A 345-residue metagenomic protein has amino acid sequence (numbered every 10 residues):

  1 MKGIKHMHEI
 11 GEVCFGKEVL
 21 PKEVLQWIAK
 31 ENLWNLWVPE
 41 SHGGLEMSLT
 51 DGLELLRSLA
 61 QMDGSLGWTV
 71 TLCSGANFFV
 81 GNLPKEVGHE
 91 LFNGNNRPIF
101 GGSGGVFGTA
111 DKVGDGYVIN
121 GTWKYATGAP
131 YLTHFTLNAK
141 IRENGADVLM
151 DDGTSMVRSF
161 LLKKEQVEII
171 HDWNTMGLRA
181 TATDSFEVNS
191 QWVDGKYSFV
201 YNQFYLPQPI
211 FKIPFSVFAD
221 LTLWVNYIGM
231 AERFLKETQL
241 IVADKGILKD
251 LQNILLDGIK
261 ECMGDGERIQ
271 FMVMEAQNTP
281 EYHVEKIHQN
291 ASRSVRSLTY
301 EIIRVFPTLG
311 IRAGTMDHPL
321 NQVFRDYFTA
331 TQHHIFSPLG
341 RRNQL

Functional and structural regions predicted by a protein language model:
H8, E12-G16, A243, I259-V295 (+1 more regions): C-terminal helix-coil-helix/basic helical segment that borders enzyme active sites and/or dimer interfaces and provides
V19-L132: Glycine-rich flavin
L55, I119-G121, V188, A231 (+1 more regions): Buried hydrophobic positions in well-ordered alpha/beta secondary-structure cores of metabolic enzymes
T122-K164, G310: DPxDG-like acidic metal-binding loop motif
N144-F186, Q208: Loop-rich catalytic cores of soluble enzymes, especially ATP-dependent carboxylate-amine ligases and other
T175-K260: Glycine-rich beta->alpha junctions and the first turn(s) of the following alpha-helix
F186, G229, K249-M263, H288 (+2 more regions): Generic structural signal for well-ordered, non-transmembrane alpha-helical segments in soluble/cytosolic regions
L309-L345: Glycine-rich phosphate/cofactor-binding loops in nucleotide/flavin-utilizing enzymes
